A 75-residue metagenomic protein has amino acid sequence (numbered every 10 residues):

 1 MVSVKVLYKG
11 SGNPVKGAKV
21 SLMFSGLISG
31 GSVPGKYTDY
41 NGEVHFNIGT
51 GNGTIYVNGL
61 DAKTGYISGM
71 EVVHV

Functional and structural regions predicted by a protein language model:
M1-S3, N41-H45: Intrinsic-disorder/low-complexity, polar/charged segments enriched in Ser/Thr/Lys/Arg/Asp/Glu/Gln
V2-G10: A short, amphipathic beta-strand motif
S11-L27: Short, ordered, surface-exposed loop/turn motifs in non-cytosolic proteins
L27-E43: Short, acidic Ser/Thr/Gly-rich low-complexity loop/linker segments typical of extracellular and cell-surface proteins
Y37, K63-Y66: Polar, enzyme-active/binding microenvironments
H45-T54: Short Pro-Gly-centered beta-turn/loop motif in secreted/extracellular proteins
N58-L60: Beta-strand-rich extracellular modules
G65-V75: Extracellular beta-sheet/turn segments enriched in Thr/Pro/Gly and aliphatic residues
